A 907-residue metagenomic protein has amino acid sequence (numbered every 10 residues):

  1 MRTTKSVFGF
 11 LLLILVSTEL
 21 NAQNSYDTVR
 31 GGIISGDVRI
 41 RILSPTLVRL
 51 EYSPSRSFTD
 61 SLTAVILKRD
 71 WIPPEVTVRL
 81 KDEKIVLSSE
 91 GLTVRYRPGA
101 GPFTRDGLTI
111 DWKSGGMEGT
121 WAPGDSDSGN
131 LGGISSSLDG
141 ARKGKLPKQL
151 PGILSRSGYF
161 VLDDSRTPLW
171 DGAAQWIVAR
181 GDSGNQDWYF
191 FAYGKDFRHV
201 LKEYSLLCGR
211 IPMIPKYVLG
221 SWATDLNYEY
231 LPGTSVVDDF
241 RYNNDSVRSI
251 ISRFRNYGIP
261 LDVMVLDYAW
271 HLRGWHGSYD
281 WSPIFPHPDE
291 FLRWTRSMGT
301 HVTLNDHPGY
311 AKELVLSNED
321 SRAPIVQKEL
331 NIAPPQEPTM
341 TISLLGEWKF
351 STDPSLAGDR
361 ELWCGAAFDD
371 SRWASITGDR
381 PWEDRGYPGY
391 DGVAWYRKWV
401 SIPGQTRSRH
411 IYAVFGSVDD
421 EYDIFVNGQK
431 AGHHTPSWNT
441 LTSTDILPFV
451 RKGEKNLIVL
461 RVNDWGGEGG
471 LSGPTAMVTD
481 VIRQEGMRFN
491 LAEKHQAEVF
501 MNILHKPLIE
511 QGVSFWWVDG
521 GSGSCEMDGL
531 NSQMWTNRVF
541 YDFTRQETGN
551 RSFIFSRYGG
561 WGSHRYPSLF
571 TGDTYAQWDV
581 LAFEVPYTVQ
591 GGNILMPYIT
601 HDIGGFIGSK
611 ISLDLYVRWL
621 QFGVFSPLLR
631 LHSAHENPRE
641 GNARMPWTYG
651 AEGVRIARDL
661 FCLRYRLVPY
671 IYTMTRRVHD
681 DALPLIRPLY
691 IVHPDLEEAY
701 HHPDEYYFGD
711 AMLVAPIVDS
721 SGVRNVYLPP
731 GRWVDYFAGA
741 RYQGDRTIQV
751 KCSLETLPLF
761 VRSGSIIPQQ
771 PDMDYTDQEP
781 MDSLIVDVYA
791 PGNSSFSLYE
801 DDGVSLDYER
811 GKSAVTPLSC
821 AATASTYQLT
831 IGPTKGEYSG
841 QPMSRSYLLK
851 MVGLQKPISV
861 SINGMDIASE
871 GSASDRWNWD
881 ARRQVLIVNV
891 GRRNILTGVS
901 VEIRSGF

Functional and structural regions predicted by a protein language model:
L43-E83: A low-complexity, Ser/Thr/Gly/Pro-enriched, surface-exposed linker/loop concept that marks segments flanking
R79-D245, I251-N256, K751-M773, E779: Catalytic and substrate-binding clefts that recognize carbohydrates or anionic sugar/phosphate headgroups
P215-P335, G432-T440, V481-C525: Aromatic-lined carbohydrate-binding/catalytic grooves of carbohydrate-active enzymes
P335-F368, W373-D384, I446-Q484: An acidic-aromatic loop/edge-strand motif
W363, W373, G392, V400-G428 (+2 more regions): Aromatic-lined ligand-binding clefts that engage carbohydrates, nucleic acids, or primary amines
G416, D420-V426, Y727-A738, L849-A868: Solvent-exposed beta-hairpin/edge-strand motifs
S417, I424-T475, G871-G898: Beta-strand-rich ligand-recognition modules
W561-S563, S568-L569, E584, G591-H601 (+3 more regions): Catalytic core of carbohydrate-active enzymes
